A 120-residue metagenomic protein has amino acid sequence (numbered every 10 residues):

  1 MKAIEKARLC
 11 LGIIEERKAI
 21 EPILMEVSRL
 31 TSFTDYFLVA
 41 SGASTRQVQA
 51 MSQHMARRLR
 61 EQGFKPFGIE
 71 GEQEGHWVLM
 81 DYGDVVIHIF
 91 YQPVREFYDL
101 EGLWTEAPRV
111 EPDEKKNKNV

Functional and structural regions predicted by a protein language model:
M1-F33, G42-V78, Q92-V94, L100-V120: Polybasic/polar functional segments that serve as interface/processing modules
M80-Y82: Active-site beta-strand termini and strand-to-loop segments that position acidic
